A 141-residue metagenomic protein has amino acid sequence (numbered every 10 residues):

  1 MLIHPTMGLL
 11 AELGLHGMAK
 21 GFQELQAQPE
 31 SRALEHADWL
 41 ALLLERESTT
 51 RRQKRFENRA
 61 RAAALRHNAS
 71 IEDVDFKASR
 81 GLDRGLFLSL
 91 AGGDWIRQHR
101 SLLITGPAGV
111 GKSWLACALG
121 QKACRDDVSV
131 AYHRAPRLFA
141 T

Functional and structural regions predicted by a protein language model:
M1-L2, A69: Alpha-helix N-cap/N′ positions at the starts of helices
I3, E12-L15, A19, R84 (+1 more regions): Amphipathic alpha-helical transducer elements in NTP-driven molecular machines
I3-P5, R125: A cross-kingdom feature that marks ATP-driven nucleic-acid transaction machinery
P5-G8, E24-Q28, D73, S101-T105: Short hinge/gating elements
M7, A11, H16-H67: Interdomain "pre-motor" coupling segment immediately N-terminal to P-loop NTPase/helicase cores
G8-A11, K20-Q23, A41-L42, E72 (+3 more regions): Solvent-exposed alpha-helical segments within well-ordered globular domains of core cellular machineries
A41-S101: AAA+ P-loop ATPase motor domain of ring mechanoenzymes
L82-T141: Conserved P-loop
